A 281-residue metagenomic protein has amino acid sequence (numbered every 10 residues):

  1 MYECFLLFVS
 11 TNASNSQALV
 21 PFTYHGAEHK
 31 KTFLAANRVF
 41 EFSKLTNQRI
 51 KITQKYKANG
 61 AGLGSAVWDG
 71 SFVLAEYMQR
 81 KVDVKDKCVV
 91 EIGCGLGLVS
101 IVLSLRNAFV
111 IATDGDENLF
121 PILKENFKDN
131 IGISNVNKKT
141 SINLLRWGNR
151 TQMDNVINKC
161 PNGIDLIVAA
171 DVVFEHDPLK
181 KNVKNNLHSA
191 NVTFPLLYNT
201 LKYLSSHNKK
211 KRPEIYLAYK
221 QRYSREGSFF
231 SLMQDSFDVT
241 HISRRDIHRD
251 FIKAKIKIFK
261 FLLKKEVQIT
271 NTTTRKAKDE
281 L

Functional and structural regions predicted by a protein language model:
Y2-L281: S-adenosylmethionine-dependent methyltransferases
